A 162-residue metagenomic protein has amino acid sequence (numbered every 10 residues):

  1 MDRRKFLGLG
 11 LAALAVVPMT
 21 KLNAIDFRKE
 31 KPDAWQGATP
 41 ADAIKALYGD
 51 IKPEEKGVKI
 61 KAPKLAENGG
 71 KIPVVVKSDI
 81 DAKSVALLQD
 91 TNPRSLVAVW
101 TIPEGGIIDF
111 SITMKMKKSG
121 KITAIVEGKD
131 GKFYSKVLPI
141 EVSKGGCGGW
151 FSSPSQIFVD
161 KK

Functional and structural regions predicted by a protein language model:
M1-L14: N-terminal secretory signal peptides and thylakoid transit peptides that target proteins across membranes
I25-L65, L96-W100: Transition segment at domain starts
G70-V74: Structural beta-strand segments of beta-rich domains
S78-K83: Short proline/glycine-enriched turn/loop motifs at strand-loop junctions of beta-rich domains
T91-M116: An anionic, turn-rich surface loop/hairpin at beta-sheet edges that serves as a generic interaction/coordination patch
K117-K121: Extracellular Ig-like/FN3 beta-sandwich strand-entry sites
P139-G145: Short beta-strand edge segments in extracellular beta-sheet folds
